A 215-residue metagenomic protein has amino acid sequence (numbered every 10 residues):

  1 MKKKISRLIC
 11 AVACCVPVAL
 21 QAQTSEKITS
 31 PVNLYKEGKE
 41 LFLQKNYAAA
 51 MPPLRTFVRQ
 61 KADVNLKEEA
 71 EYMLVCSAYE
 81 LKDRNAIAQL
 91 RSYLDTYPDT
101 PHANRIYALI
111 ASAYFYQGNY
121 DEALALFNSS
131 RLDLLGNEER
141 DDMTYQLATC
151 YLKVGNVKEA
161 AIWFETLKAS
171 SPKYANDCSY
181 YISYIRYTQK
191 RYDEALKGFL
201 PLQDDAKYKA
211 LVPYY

Functional and structural regions predicted by a protein language model:
K2-L8, L20-Y215: Acidic, polar-rich low-complexity tracts and alpha-helical solenoid repeat scaffolds
C10-P17: Bacterial N-terminal signal peptides
